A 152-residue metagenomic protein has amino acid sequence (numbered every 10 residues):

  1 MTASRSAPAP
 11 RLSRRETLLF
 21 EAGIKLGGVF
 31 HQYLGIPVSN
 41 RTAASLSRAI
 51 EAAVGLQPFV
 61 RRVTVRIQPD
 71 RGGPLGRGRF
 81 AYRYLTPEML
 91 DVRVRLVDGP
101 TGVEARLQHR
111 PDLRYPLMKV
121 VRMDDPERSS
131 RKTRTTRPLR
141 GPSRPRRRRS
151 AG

Functional and structural regions predicted by a protein language model:
M1-G152: Short beta-strand/helix segments in adaptor/scaffold domains that form protein-protein interfaces within large
